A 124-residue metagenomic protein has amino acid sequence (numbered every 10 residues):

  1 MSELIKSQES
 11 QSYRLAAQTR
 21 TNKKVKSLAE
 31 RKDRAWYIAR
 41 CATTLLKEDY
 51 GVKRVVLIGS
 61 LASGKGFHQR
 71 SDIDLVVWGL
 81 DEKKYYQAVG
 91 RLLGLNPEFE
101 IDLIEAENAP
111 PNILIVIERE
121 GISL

Functional and structural regions predicted by a protein language model:
M1-K53, S63-Q69, L80-L124: Catalytic core of pol beta-like nucleotidyltransferases
L57-S60: Glycine-rich beta-strand-to-loop/alpha-helix junction loops that act as flexible
V76-W78: Short hydrophobic/aromatic beta-strand micro-patches that form the beta-sheet surface supporting nucleotide- or nucleic
